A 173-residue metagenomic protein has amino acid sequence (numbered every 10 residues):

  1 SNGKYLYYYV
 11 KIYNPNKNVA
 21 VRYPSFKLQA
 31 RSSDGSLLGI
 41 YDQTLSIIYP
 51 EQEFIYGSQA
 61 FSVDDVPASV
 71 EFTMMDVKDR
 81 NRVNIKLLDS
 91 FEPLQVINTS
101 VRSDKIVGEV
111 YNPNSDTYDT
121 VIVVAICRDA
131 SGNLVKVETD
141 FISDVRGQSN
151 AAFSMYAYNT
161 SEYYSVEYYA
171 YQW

Functional and structural regions predicted by a protein language model:
G3-Y9, V101-V107: Short, solvent-exposed loop/turn segments enriched in Ser/Thr/Gly
Y9, V21, S25-A30, I122-C127: Short, structured motif recognition centered on aromatic/hydrophobic residues
I12-N18, V110-S115: Asparagine-centered strand-capping/turn motif at beta-strand->loop junctions
N18-Y23, L38, P67, T117-T120 (+1 more regions): Short acidic/proline- and small/hydrophobic-mixed sequence motifs that coincide with surface turns and coil-to-beta
L37-D65, V135-S161: Intrinsically disordered, low-complexity Pro/Gly/Ser/Thr-rich segments with frequent PxxP/GP/PP motifs and embedded
Q59-R102, V137, Y156-W173: Terminal connector regions
Y111-P113, D119-W173: Extracytoplasmic/luminal low-complexity segments enriched in Pro/Gly and acidic/polar residues that act as flexible
